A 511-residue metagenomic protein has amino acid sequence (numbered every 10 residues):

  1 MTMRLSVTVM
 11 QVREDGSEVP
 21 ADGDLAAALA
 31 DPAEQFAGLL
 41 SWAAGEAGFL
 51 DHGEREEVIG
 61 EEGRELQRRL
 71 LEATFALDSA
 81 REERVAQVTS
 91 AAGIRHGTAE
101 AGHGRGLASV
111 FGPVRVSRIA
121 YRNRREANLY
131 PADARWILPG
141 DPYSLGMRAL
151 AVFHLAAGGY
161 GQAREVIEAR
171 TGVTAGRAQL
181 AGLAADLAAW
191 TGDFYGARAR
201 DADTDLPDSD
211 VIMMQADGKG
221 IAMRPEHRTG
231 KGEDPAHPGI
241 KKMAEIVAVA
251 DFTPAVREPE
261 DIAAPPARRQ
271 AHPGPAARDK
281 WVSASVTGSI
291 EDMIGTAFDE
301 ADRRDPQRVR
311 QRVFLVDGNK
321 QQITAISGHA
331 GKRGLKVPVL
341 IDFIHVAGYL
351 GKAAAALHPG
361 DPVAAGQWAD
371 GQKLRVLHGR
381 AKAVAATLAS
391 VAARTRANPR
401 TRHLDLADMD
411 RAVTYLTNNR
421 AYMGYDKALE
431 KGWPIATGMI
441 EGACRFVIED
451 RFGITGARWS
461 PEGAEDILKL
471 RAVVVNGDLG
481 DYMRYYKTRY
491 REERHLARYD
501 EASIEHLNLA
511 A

Functional and structural regions predicted by a protein language model:
M1-A80, R118-A511: Catalytic center-proximal scaffold of phosphoryl-transfer enzymes
L71, V85, S90-I94, V114: N-terminal membrane-targeting/anchoring modules of bacterial envelope and secretion proteins
V88-G106, L429-K431: Short acidic, Pro/Gly- and aromatic-enriched capping/linker segments at domain boundaries
H103, V116-I119: Short metal-coordination and nucleic-acid-contact micro-motifs, chiefly zinc-binding Cys/His arrays
